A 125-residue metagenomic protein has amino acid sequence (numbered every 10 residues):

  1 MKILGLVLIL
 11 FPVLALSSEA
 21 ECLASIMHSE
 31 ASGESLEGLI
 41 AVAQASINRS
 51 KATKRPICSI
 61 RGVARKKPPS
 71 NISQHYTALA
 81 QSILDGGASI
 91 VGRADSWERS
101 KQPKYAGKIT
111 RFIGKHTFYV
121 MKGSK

Functional and structural regions predicted by a protein language model:
M1-I9: Sec-dependent signal peptide recognition, specifically the positively charged N-region followed immediately by
L10-A15: N-terminal signal peptide c-region/cleavage motif recognized by signal peptidases
S18-K125: Bacterial extracytoplasmic/cell-wall-associated proteins, especially those involved in peptidoglycan
